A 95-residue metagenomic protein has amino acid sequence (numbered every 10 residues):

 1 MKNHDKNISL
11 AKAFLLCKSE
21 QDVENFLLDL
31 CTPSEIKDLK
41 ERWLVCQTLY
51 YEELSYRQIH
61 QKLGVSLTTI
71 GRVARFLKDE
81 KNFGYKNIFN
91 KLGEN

Functional and structural regions predicted by a protein language model:
M1-L15: General nucleic-acid-binding
V23-R42: Short, Lys/Arg-enriched anionic-surface-contact patches
L39-L54: Short, amphipathic alpha-helical "recognition" segments used to contact nucleic acids or chromatin
C46, G71-K78: Recognition helix of helix-turn-helix/homeodomain-like DNA-binding domains that insert into the DNA major groove
E52, S66, L77-E80: The DNA-recognition helices of helix-turn-helix-type DNA-binding domains
R57-G64, I70: Short alpha-helical "recognition helix" segments of helix-turn-helix
R75-N87: Short, solvent-exposed alpha-helical "recognition" segments
N87-N95: Intrinsically disordered, low-complexity basic tails/linkers immediately adjacent to helix-turn-helix/homeobox/MYB/SANT
